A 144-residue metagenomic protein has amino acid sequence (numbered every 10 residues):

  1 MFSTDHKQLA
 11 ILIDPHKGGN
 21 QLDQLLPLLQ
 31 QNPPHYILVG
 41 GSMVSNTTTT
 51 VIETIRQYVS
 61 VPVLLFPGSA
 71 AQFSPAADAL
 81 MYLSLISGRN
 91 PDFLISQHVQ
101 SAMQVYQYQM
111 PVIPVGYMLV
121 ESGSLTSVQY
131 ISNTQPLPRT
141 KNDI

Functional and structural regions predicted by a protein language model:
M1-T54, Q135-I144: Conserved N-terminal beta1-alpha1 strand-loop-helix module at the mouth
D5, G19-L22, V51-I52, S60-L65 (+2 more regions): Long hydrophobic alpha-helices with heptad-repeat/coiled-coil character
Q8-I13, I37-V39, V63-L65, L80-Y82 (+1 more regions): Hydrophobic faces of well-ordered beta-strands that scaffold small-molecule active sites in alpha/beta enzyme cores
H16, G41-V44, G68-A70, L85-I86 (+1 more regions): Short, ordered loop/turn segments at secondary-structure junctions
P33-P34, S60, A77: A structural motif
S42, R56, S60, M81-L85: Generic short alpha-helical segment signal, independent of protein family or function, capturing local helix propensity
T48-A71, Q100-I113: Alpha-helix-loop-beta-strand connector modules within alpha/beta enzyme cores
Q72-I144: Conserved anion-binding
